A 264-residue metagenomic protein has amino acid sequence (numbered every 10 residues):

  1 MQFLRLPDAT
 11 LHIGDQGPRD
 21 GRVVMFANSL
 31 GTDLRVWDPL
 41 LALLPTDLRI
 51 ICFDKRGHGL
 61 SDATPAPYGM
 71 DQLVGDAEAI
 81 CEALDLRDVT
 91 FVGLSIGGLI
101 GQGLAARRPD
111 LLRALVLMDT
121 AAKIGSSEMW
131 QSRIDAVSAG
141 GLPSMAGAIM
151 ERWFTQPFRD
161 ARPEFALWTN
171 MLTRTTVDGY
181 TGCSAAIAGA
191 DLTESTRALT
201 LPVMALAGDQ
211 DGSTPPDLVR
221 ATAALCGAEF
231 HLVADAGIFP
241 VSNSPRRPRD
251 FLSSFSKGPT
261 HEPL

Functional and structural regions predicted by a protein language model:
P7-A63: Conserved HGGG/HGGXW glycine-rich cap/lid loop of the alpha/beta-hydrolase fold
Q72-V89: Conserved acidic catalytic loop of the alpha/beta-hydrolase fold
L99-R107, L111-A146: Flexible "cap/lid" loop of the alpha/beta hydrolase fold
G125-E128, A139-R197: Conserved alpha/beta-hydrolase catalytic His-Asp/Glu region
L199, A205-A207: Short beta-strand/loop motif that positions the catalytic acidic residue of the alpha/beta-hydrolase fold
L201, P215-A223: Short alpha-helix in the alpha/beta-hydrolase fold that links the catalytic acid
D209-T214, I238: Acidic catalytic loop of the alpha/beta-hydrolase fold
A236-R249: Catalytic histidine-centered segment of alpha/beta-hydrolase-like enzymes
